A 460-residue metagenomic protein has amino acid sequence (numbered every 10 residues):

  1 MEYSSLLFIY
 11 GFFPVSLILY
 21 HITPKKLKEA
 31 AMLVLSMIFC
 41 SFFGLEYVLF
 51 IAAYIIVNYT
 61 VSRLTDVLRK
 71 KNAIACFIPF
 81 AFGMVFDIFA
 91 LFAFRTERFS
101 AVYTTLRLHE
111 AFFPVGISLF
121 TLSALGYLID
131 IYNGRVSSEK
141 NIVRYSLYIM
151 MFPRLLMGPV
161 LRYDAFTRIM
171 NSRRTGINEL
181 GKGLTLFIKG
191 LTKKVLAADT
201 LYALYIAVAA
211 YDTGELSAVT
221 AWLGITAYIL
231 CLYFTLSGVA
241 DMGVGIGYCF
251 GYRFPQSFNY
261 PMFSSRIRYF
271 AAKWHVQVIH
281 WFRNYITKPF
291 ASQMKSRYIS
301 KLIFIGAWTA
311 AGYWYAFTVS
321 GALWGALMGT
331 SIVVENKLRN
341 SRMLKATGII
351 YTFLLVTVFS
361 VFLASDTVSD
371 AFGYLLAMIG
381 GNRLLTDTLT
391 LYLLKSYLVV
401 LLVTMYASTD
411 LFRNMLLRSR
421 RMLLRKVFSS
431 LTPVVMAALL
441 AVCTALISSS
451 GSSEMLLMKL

Functional and structural regions predicted by a protein language model:
M1-N414, R418-L460: Membrane-embedded transmembrane alpha-helical bundles that form the catalytic cores of multi-pass lipid-modifying
